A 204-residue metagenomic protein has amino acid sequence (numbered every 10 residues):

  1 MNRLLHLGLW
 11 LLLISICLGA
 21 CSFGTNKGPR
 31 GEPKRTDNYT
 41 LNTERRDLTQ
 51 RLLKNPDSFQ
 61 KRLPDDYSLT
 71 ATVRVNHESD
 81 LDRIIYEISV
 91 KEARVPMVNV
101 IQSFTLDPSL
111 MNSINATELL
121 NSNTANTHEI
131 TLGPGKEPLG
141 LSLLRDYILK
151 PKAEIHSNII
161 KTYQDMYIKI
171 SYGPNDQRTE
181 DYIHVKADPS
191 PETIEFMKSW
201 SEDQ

Functional and structural regions predicted by a protein language model:
M1-G8: Bacterial N-terminal signal peptides that target proteins for export
I16-A20: C-terminal motif of bacterial Sec signal peptides marking the signal peptidase cleavage site
G24-Y86, I194-Q204: N-terminal, intrinsically disordered, polar/charged segments of Gram-positive cell-envelope systems that serve as
Q60-L119: Short, surface-exposed binding/anchoring microloops in extracellular/periplasmic proteins
V75-H77, V90-R94, P108-L110, Y147-A153 (+2 more regions): Beta-strand elements of well-folded, non-transmembrane domains
E118-R178: Short, solvent-exposed, Trp/other aromatic-anchored flexible loops in extracytoplasmic proteins
Q177-Q204: Short beta-strand elements
